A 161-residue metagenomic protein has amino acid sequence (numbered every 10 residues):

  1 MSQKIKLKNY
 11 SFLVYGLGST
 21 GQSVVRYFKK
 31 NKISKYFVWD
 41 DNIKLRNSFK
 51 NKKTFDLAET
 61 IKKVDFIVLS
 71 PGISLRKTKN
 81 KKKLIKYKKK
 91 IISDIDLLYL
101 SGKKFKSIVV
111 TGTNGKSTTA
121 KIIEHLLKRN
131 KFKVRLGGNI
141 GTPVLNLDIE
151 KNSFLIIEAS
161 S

Functional and structural regions predicted by a protein language model:
M1-S93, L97: N-terminal leader/targeting and accessory segments in enzymes
S11, E59-K62, P71, L75-S161: Phosphate-binding loop of NTP-binding sites
